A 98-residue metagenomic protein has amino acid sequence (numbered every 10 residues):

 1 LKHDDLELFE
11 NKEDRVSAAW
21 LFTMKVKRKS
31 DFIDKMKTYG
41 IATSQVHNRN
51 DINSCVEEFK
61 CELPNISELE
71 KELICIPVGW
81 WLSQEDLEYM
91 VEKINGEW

Functional and structural regions predicted by a protein language model:
L1-W98: PLP-dependent aminotransferase class I/II
